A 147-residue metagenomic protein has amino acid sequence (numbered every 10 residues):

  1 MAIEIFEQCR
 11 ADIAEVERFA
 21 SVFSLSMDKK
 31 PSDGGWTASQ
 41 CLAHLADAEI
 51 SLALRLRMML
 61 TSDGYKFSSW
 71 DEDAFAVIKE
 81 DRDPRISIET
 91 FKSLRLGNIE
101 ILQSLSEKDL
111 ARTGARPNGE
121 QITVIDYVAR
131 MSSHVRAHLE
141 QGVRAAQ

Functional and structural regions predicted by a protein language model:
M1-E7, L52-R95, A111-R112, A146-Q147: Short, helix-capping/interhelical loops that line the mouth of catalytic, cofactor-, or ligand-binding pockets
A2, Q8-D28, D33: Long, hydrophobic N-terminal alpha-helical segment
I3-R10, L42, A46, R85-K92 (+2 more regions): Short amphipathic alpha-helical segments with heptad-repeat character
I13-E15, S68-R82, I99-N118, H134-R136: Short, highly charged low-complexity linear segments
I13-S24, I50-A53, R57, K92-S106 (+2 more regions): Structural signal for well-ordered, non-membrane alpha-helices
S26-E72, T113-Q147: Short, contiguous alpha-helical
